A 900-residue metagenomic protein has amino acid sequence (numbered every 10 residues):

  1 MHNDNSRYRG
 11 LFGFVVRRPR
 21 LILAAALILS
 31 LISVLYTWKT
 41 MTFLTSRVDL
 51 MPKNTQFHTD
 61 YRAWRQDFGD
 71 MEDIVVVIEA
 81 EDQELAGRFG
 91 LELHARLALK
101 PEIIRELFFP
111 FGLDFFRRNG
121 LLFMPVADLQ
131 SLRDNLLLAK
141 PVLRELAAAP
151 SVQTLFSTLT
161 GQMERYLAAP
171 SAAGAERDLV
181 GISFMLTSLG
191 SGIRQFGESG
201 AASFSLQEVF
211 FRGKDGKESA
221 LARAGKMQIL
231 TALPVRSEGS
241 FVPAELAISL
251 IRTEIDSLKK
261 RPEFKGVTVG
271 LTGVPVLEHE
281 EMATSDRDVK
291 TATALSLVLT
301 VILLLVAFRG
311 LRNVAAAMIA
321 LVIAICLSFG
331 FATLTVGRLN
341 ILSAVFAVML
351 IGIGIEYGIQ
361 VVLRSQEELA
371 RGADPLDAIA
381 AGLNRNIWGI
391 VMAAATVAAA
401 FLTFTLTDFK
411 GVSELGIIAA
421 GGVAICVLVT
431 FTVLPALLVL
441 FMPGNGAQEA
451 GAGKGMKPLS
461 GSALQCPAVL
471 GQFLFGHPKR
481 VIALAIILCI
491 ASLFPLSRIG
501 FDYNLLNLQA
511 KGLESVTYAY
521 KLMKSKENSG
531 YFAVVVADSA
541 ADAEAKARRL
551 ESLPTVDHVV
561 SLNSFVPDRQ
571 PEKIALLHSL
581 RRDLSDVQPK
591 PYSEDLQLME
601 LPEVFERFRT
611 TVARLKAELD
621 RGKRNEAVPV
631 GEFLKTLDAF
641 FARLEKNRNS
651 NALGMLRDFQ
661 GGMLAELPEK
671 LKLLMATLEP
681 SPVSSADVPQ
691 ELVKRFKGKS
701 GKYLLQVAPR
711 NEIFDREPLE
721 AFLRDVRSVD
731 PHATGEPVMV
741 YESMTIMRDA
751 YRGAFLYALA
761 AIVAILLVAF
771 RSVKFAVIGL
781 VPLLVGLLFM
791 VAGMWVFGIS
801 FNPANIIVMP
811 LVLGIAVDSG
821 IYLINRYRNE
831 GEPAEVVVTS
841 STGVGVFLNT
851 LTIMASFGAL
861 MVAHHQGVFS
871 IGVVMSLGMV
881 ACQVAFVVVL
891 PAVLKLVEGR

Functional and structural regions predicted by a protein language model:
M1-V48, Q56-A63, R236-V242, L246-L508 (+1 more regions): Membrane-embedded transmembrane helical bundles of large multi-pass transporters/channels
H2-A294: Membrane-proximal extracytoplasmic
T37-E81, R88, S203-S219, G471-R480 (+9 more regions): Solvent-exposed, non-transmembrane loop/terminal regulatory segments of multi-pass membrane proteins
E102-I103, T555-H558: Glycine-centered tight turns that cap/initiate beta-strands
P110-R118, N563-A575, V738-M744: Short proline/glycine- and acidic-rich turn/helix-capping motifs at secondary-structure junctions
R118-D134, P467, Q570-D586, I746-L756: Short, low-order "capping/linker" segments at domain edges
E164-G310, A613-A758: Extracytoplasmic
K573-A639: Charged, amphipathic alpha-helical linkers/stalks
